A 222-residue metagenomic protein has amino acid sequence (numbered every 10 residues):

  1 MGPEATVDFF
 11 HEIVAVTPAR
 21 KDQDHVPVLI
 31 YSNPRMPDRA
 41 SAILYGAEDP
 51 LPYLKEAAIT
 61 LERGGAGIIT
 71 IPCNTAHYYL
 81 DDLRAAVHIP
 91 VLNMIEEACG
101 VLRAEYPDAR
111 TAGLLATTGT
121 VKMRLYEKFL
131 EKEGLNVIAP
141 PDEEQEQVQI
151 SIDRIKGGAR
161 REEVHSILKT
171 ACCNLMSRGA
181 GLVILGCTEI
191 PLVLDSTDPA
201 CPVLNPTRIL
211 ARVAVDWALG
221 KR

Functional and structural regions predicted by a protein language model:
M1-R222: Non-catalytic structural scaffold of enzyme domains
